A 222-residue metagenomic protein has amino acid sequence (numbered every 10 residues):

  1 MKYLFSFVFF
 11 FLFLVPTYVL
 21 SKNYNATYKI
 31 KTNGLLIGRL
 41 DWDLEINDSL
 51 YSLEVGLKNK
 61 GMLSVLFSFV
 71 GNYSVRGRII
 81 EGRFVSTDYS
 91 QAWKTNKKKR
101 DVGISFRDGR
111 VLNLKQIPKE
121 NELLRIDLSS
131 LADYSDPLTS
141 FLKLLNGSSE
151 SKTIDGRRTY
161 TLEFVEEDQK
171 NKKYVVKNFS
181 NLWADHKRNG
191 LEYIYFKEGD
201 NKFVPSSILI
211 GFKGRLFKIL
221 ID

Functional and structural regions predicted by a protein language model:
M1-L4: Positively charged n-region of N-terminal signal peptides that target proteins for export
S6-V8: Sec-dependent N-terminal signal peptides
L14-P16: N-terminal signal peptide c-region/cleavage motif recognized by signal peptidases
K22-F106, K143-D222: Acidic, serine/threonine-rich low-complexity disordered tracts
K94-S135: Hydrophobic, well-structured mid-protein blocks that either form specific transmembrane helices
K119-R125, Y134-T153: Charge-rich, low-complexity terminal tails
